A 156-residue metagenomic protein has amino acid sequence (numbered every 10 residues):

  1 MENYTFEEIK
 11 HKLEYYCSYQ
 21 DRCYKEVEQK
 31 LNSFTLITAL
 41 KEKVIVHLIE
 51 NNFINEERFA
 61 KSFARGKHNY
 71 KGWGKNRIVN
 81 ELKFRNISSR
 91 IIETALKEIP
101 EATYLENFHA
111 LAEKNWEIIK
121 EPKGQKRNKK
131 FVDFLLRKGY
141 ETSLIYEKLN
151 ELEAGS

Functional and structural regions predicted by a protein language model:
M1-S156: An alpha-helical, amphipathic repeat domain used for nucleic-acid recognition, typified by the mTERF helical solenoid
